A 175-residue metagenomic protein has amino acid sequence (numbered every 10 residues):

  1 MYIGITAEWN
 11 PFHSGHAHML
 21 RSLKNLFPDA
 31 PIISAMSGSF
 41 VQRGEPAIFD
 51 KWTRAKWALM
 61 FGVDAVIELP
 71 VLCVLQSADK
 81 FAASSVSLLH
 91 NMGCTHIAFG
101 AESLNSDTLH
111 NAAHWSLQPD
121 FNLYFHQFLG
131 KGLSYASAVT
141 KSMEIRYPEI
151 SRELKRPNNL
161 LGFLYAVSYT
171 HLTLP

Functional and structural regions predicted by a protein language model:
M1-I3: Extreme N-terminal starter segment of soluble prokaryotic enzymes
P11-R146, R152: N-terminal Rossmann-like or analogous alpha/beta NTP/dinucleotide-binding catalytic cores that position adenine
A138-S142, R156-L164: Extended catalytic-interface subdomain
T170-P175: Conserved small/polar residues in nucleotide/adenosyl-binding loops
